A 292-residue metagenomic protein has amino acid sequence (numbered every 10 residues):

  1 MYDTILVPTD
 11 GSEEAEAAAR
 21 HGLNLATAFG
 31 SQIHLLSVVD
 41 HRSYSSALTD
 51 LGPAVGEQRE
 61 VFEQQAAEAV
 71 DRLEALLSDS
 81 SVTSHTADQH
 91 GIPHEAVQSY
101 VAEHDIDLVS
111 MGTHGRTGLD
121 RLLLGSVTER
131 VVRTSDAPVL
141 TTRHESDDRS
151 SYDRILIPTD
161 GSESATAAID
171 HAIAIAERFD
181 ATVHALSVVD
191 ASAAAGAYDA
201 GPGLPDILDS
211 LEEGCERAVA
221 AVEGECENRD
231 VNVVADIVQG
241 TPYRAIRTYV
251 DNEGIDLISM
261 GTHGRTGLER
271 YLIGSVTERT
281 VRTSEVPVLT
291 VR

Functional and structural regions predicted by a protein language model:
M1-P8, E13-L25, F29, I33 (+9 more regions): Secretory targeting signatures
Y2-T49, R154-D199, E225-E227: Small/aliphatic-rich secondary-structure junction motif
H34-L36, H85-Q89, L140, L186 (+2 more regions): General small-molecule cofactor/ligand-binding pocket signal
V38-E68, V189-R217: Acidic, proline/glycine-rich short linear motifs
S43, A75-V109, G224-I258, T266 (+1 more regions): Structural beta-alpha unit
Q58-S80, A218, V222-C226: N-terminal Rossmann-like dinucleotide/flavin-binding domain of flavoprotein oxidoreductases that bind FAD/FMN
Y100-E145, N252-R292: Gly/Ser-rich helix-loop-strand patches that form or flank binding pockets for ribonucleotide-derived cofactors
A181-I258: Structured core of small recognition/catalytic domains
